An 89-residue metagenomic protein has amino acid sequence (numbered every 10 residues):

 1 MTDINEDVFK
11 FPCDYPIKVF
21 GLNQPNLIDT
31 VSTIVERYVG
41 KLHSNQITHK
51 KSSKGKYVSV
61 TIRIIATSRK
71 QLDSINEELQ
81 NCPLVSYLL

Functional and structural regions predicted by a protein language model:
M1-S59, I65-L89: Long, contiguous binding/interaction regions
